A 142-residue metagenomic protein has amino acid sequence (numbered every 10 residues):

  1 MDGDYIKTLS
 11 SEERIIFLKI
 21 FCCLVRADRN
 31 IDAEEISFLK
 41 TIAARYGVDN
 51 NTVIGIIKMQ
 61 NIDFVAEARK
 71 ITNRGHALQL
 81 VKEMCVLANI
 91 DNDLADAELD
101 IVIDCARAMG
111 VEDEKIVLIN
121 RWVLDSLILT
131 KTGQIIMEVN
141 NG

Functional and structural regions predicted by a protein language model:
M1-V25, N30-G142: Small-residue-enriched hydrophobic alpha-helices in membranes
